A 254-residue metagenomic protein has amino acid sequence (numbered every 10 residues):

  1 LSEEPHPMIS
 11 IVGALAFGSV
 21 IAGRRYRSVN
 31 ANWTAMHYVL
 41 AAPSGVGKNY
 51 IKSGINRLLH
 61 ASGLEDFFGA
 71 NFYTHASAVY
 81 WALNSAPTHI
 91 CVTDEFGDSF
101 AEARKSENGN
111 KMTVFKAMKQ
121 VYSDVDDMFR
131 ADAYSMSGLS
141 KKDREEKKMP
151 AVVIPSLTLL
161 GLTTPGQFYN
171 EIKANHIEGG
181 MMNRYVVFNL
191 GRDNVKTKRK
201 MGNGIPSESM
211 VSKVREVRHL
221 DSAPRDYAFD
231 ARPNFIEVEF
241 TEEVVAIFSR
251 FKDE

Functional and structural regions predicted by a protein language model:
L1-E254: Phosphate-handling catalytic cores of nucleic-acid transaction enzymes
